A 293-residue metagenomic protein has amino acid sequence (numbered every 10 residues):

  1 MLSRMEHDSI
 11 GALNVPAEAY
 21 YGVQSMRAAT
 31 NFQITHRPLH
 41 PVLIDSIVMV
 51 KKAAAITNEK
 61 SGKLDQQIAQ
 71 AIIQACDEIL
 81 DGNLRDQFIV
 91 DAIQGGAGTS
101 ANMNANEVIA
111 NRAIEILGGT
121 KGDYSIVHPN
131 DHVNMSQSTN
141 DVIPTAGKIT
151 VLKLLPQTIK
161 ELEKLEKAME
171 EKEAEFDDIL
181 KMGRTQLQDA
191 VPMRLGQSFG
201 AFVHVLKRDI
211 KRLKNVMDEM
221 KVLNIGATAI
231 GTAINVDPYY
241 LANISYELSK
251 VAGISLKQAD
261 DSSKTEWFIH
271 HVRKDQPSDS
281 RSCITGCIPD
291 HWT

Functional and structural regions predicted by a protein language model:
M1-T293: Conserved, well-structured ligand/cofactor-binding cores
